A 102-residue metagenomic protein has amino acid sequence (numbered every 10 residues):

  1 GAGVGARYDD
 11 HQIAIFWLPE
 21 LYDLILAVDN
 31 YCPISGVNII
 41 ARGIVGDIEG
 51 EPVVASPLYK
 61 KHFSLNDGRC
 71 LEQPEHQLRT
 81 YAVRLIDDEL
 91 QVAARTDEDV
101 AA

Functional and structural regions predicted by a protein language model:
G1-E51, S64-L65, Q77-A102: N-terminal pre-ligand scaffold of iron-sulfur
C32, S56-Y59: Short cysteine clusters
Q73-P74: Short Gly/Pro-enriched turn/cap motifs at secondary-structure boundaries
